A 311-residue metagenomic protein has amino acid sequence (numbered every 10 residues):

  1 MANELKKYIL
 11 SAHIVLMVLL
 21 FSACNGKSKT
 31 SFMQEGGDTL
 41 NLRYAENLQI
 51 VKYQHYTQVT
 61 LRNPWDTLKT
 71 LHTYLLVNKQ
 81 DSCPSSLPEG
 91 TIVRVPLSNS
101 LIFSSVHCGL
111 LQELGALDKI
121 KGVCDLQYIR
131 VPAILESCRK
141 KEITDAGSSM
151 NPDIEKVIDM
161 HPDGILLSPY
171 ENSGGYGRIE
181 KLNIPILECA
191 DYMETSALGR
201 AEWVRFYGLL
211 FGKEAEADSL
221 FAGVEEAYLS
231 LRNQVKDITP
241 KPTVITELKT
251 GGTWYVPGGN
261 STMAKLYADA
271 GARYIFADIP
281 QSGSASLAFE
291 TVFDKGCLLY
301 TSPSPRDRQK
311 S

Functional and structural regions predicted by a protein language model:
M1-T30: Bacterial Sec-dependent N-terminal signal peptides
C24-C108, E216-V244: Bacterial Sec-exported substrate-binding components of ABC uptake systems
W65-I158, L167-P169: A short, structured surface patch at a secondary-structure boundary
A116, L182-N183, A270: Short, structured coil segments at secondary-structure junctions
E142, D153, D159-L166, N172-T253 (+1 more regions): Extracytoplasmic substrate-binding proteins
N151-H161, L287-G296: Short helices/loops that flank or line small-molecule/ion binding pockets
G258-G259, M263-G283: Alpha-helical, coiled-coil/dimerization segments enriched in small aliphatic residues
Y300-P305, Q309: Conserved small/polar residues in nucleotide/adenosyl-binding loops
